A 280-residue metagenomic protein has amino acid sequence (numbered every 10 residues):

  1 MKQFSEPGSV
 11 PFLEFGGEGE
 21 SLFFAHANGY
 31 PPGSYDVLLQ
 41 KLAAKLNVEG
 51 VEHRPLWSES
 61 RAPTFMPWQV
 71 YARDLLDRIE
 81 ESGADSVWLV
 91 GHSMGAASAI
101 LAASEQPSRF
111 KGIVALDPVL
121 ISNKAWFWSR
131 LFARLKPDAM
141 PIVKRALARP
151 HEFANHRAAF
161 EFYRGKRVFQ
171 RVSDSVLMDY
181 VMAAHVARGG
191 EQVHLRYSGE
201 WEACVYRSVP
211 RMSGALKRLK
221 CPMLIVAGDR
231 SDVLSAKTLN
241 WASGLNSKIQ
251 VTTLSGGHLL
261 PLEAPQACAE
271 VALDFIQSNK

Functional and structural regions predicted by a protein language model:
E6-F15: A short loop-to-beta-strand scaffold at the N-terminal edge of the catalytic core in hydrolase folds
E14-R61: Conserved HGGG/HGGXW glycine-rich cap/lid loop of the alpha/beta-hydrolase fold
F23-A27, H92, A227: The conserved beta1-alpha1 loop
E49, H53-V90, S129-L131, E270: Active-site loop/oxyanion-hole signature of alpha/beta-hydrolase fold enzymes
D85-W128: Conserved hydrolase catalytic core segment
K111-E152: Flexible "cap/lid" loop of the alpha/beta hydrolase fold
S175, A184-G244: Conserved serine/cysteine hydrolase catalytic core
G256-P265, A269: Catalytic histidine-centered segment of alpha/beta-hydrolase-like enzymes
